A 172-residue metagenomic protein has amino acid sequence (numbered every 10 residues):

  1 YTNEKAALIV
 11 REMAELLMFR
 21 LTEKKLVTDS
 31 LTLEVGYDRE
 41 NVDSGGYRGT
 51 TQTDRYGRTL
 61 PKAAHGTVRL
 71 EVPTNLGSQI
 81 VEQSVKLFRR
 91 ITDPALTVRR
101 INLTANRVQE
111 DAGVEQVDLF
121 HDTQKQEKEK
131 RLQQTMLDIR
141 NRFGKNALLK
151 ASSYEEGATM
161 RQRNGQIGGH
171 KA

Functional and structural regions predicted by a protein language model:
Y1-A172: Basic, low-complexity intrinsically disordered segments
